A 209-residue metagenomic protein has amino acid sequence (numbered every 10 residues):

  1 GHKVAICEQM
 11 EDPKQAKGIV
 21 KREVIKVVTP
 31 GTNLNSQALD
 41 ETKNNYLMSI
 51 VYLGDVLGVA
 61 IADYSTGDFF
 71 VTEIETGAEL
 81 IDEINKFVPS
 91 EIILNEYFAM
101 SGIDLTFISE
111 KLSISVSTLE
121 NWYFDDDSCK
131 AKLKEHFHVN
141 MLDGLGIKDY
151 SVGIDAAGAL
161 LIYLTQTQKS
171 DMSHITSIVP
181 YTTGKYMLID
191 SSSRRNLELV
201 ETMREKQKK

Functional and structural regions predicted by a protein language model:
G1-K209: Charged catalytic and DNA/RNA-contacting regions of genome-maintenance and nucleic-acid-processing enzymes
